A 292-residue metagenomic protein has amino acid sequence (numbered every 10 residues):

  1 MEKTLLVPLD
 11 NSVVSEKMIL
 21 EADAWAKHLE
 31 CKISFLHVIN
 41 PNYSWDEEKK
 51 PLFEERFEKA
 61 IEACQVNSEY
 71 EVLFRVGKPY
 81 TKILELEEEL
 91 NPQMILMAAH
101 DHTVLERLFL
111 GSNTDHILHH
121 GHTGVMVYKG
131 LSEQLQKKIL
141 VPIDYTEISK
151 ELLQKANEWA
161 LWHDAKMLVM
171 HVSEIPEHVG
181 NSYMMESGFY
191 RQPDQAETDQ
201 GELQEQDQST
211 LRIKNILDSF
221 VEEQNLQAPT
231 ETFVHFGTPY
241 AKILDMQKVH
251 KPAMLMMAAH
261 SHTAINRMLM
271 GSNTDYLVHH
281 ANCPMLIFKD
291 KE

Functional and structural regions predicted by a protein language model:
M1, N42-W45, P51-E55, E62-I95 (+5 more regions): Structural beta-alpha unit
M1-E48, K138-D199, E223-P229, V249-H250 (+1 more regions): Small/aliphatic-rich secondary-structure junction motif
S12, N40, G77, H102 (+5 more regions): Residue-level marker for beta-strand->alpha-helix junctions and adjacent short loops that shape enzyme
S34-L36, E71-R75, M126, M170 (+2 more regions): General small-molecule cofactor/ligand-binding pocket signal
E62, D115, N157, D218 (+2 more regions): Active-site phosphate/pyrophosphate- and oxyanion-stabilizing loops and adjacent acidic/basic residues in soluble
Y80-E133, D245-E292: Gly/Ser-rich helix-loop-strand patches that form or flank binding pockets for ribonucleotide-derived cofactors
E202-Q206, R212: An accessory alpha-helical subdomain
